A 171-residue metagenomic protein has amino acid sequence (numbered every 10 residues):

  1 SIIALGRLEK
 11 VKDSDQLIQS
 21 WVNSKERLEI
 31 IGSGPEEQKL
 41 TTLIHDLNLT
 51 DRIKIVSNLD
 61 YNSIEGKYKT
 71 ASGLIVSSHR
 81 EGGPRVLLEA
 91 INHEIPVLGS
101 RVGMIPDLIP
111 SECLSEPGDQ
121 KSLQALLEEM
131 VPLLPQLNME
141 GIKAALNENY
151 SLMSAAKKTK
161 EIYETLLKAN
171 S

Functional and structural regions predicted by a protein language model:
I3-N23, P35-T41, L88: A conserved mid-protein helix/loop that constitutes part of the nucleotide-sugar donor-binding site
T41-L59: Nucleotide-activated donor-binding/catalytic signature segment of Leloir-type glycosyltransferases, i.e., the conserved
N58-L59, G66-A71: Short alpha-helical donor nucleotide-sugar binding micro-motif in glycosyltransferases
L74-I75: A short hydrophobic beta-strand element within the catalytic core of glycosyltransferases that build diverse glycans
H79: Aromatic "clamp/platform" in nucleotide-sugar-dependent glycosyltransferases that forms part of the donor/acceptor
P96-G99: Short hydrophobic beta-strand element within catalytic cores of glycosyltransferases and related nucleotide-activated
E112-K121, E128-P135: Conserved acidic donor-binding segment of nucleotide-sugar-dependent glycosyltransferases
P135-N170: A charged, aromatic-enriched C-terminal amphipathic alpha-helix characteristic of glycosyltransferases across folds
